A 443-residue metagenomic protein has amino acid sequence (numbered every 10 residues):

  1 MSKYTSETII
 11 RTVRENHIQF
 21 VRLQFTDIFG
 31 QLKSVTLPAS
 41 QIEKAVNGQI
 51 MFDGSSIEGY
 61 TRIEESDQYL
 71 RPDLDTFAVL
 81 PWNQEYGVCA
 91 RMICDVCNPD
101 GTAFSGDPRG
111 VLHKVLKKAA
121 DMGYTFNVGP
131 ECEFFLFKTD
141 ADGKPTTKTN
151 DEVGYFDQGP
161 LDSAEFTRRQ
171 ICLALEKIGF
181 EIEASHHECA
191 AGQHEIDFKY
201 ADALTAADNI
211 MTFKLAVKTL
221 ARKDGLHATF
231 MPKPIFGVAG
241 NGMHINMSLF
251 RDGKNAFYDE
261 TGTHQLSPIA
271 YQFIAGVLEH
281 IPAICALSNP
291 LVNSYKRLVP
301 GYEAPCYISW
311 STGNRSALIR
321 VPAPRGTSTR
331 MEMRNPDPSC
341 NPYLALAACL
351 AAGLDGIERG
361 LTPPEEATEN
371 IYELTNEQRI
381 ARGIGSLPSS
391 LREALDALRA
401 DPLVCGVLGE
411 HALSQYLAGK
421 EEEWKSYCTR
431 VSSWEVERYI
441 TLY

Functional and structural regions predicted by a protein language model:
M1-A184, A206, L226, L344 (+1 more regions): ATP/Mg2+-dependent ligation/transfer catalytic cores
D27, C97-A103, P160, Y200-A206 (+4 more regions): A generic structural motif
P81-V88, T125-N127, S185-A190, V238 (+2 more regions): Short glycine/proline-enriched loop/turn "hinge" motifs that connect secondary-structure elements and lie
M92-N98, H194-Y200, M247: Short, hydrophobic beta-strand segments
N127-K138, T146-T147, I178-F198, A228-I245 (+1 more regions): Core alpha/beta catalytic barrel or barrel-like domain that forms the active/cofactor pocket in diverse metabolic
K148-Q158, A191-T205, I235-G240, D252-Y258: Active-site-proximal beta-alpha loop/turn segments in soluble metabolic enzymes
G159, S163-T167, A184-A190, D202-F213 (+4 more regions): Short, contiguous, pocket-lining structural segments that sit at or immediately flank catalytic/ligand-binding sites
T212, A216-R222, L226-T229, F250-Y443: Catalytic-core signal marking the mid-to-C-terminal active-site face
